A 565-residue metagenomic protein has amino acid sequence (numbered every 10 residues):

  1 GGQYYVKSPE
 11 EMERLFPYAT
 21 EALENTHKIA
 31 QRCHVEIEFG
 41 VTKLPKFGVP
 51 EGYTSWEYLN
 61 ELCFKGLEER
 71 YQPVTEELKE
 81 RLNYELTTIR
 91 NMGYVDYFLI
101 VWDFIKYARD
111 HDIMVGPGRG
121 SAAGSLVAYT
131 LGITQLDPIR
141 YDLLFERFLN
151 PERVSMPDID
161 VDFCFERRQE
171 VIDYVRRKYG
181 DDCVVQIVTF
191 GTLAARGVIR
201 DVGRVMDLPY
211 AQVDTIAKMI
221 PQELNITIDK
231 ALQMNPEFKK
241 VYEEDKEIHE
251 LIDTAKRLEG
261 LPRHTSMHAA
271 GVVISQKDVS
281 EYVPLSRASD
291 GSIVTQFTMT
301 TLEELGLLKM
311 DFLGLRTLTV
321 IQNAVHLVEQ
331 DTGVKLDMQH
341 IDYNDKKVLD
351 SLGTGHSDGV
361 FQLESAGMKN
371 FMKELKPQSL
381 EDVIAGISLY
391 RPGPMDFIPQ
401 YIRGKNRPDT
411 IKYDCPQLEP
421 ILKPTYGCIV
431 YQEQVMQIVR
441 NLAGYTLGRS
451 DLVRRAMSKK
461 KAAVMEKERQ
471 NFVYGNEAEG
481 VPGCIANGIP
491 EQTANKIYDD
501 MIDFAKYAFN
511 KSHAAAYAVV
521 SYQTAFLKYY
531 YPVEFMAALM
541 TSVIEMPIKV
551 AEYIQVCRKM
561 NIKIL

Functional and structural regions predicted by a protein language model:
G1-E51: Active-site or pore-adjacent capping/gating segments
G1-V6, E11, L15, P50-L565: Noncatalytic, beta-rich nucleic-acid-contacting surfaces in large DNA/RNA-processing enzymes
